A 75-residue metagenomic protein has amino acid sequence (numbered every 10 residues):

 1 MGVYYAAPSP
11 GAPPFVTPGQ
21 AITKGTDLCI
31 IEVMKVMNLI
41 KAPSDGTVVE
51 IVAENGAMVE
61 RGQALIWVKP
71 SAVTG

Functional and structural regions predicted by a protein language model:
M1-I31, D45, A72-G75: Acidic, low-complexity mobile loops and tails
A6, E50, W67-P70: A residue-level detector for short acidic-glycine micro-motifs
F15, A21, E50-V52, M58: Exposed loop and linker-edge segments at protein-protein interfaces
I30, A42, M58, W67-V68: A short hydrophobic beta-strand position within the conserved nucleotide-binding domain
M34: OB-fold (S1/OB) nucleic-acid-binding surfaces
M37, L65: Conserved catalytic core of two-component sensor histidine kinases, primarily the HATPase_c ATP-binding
L39-A42, A53, P70: Short, conserved catalytic or interaction motifs in soluble domains
